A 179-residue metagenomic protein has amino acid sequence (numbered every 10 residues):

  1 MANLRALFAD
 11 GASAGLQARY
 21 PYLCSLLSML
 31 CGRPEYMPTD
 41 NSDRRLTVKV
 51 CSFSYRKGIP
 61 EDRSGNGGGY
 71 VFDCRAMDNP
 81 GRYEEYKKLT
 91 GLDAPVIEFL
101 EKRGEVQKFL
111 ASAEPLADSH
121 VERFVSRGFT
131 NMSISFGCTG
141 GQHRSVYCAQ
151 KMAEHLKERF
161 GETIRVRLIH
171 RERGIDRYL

Functional and structural regions predicted by a protein language model:
A9-A14, G32: Short hydrophobic alpha-helical segments enriched in small aliphatic residues
Q17-Y22: Low-complexity, intrinsically disordered or signal/transmembrane-proximal segments
P38-T90: Glycine-rich, flexible N-terminal cofactor/catalytic loop recognition
P95-T130: Helix-loop module immediately N-terminal to the HCX5R catalytic loop in PTP-like cysteine phosphatase domains
T130-A153: Catalytic cysteine-centered active loop of the rhodanese-like fold, especially the PTP/DSP P-loop
Q150, G161-L179: Cysteine-dependent PTP/DSP-like catalytic domain, specifically the C-terminal lobe
